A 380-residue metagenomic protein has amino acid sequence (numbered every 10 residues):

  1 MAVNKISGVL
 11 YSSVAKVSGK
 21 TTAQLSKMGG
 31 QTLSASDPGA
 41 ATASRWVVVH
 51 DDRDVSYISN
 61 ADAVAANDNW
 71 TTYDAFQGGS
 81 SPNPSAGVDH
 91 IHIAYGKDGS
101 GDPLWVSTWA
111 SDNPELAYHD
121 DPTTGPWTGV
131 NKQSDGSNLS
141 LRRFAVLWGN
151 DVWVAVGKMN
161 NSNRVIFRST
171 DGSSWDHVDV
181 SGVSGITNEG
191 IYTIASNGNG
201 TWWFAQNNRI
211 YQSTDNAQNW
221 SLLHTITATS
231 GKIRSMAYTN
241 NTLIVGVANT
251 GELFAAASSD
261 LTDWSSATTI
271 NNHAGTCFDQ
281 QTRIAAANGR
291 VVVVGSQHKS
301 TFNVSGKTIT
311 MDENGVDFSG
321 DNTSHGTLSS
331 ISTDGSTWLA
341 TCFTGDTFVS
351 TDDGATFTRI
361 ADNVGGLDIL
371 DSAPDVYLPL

Functional and structural regions predicted by a protein language model:
N4-S12, L25-Q77, P379: An edge-strand/N-cap motif at the start of beta-rich repeat modules
A15, G125, D151-V154, F167 (+9 more regions): Conserved positions within tandem-repeat grammars
A41-V48, S100-S107, D151-A155, G200-F204 (+4 more regions): Entry beta-strands of beta-propeller and related beta-repeat scaffolds
D52, A110-S111, M159, N208 (+3 more regions): Residue-level signature of beta-propeller blades and closely related beta-rich strand-turn architectures in secreted
I58-A61, Y118-D120, R168-S169, S213-T214 (+5 more regions): Conserved Ser/Thr-centered positions that define the repeating blades of beta-propeller domains
D62-T72, T123-G129, S173-D176, Q218-S221 (+3 more regions): Beta-strand initiation motifs
Y73-P84, V130-S137, V178-S184, L223-A228 (+3 more regions): Short loop/turn motifs that cap or connect beta-strands within the blades of beta-propeller-type repeat domains
S85-G96, N138-G149, T187-N197, S230-T239 (+3 more regions): Repeated scaffold domains used in trafficking and secretory/extracellular systems, primarily beta-propellers
